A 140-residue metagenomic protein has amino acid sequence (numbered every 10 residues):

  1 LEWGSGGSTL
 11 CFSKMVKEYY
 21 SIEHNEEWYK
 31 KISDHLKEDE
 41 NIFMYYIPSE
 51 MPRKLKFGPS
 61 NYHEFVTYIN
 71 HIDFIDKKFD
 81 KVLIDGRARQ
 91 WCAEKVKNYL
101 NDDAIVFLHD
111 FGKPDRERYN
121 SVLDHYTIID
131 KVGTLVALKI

Functional and structural regions predicted by a protein language model:
L1-K54: SAM cofactor-binding core of SAM-dependent methyltransferases, primarily the Rossmann-like beta-alpha-beta module
E2, N61-F65, G86-R89: A conditional alpha-helix N-cap/helix-loop micro-motif detector
Y19-Y20, L55-K56, F79, D110-F111: N-terminal start-of-chain detector that recognizes signal peptides and the immediate post-cleavage beginning
E23-N25, I42-M44, F65-T67, A104-L108 (+1 more regions): Short, surface-exposed linear patches
W28-L36, R53-K56, D115-S121, V136-I140: Short, charged, surface-exposed secondary-structure boundary motifs
M51-D73: Surface-exposed interaction regions that form or flank ligand-binding interfaces
I72-I140: C-terminal substrate-binding/active-site "lid" region of AdoMet-derived donor-dependent transferases
